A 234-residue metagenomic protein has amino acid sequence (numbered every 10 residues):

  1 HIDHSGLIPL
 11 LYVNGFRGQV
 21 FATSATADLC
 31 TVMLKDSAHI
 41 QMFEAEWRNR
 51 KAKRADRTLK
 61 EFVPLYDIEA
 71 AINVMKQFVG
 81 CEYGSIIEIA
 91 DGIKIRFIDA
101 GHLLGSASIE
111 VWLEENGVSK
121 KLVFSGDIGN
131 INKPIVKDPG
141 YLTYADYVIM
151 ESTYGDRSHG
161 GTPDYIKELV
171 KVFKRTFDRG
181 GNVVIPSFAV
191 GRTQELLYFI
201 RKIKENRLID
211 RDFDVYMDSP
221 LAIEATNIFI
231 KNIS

Functional and structural regions predicted by a protein language model:
H1-S5, L11-E195, R201-L208: His/Asp/Glu-rich metal-coordinating catalytic cores of metallo-dependent phosphodiesterases/hydrolases acting on
L29, G191-R192, V215-K231: Short, conserved secondary-structure transition motifs
R50-T58, D214-I223: Short, surface-exposed, charge-dense and proline/glycine-enriched linear segments
D210-D212: Short edge beta-strand segments in beta-sheet-rich domains
S234: Ligand-binding beta-strand-loop-alpha-helix segment within the catalytic cores of soluble metabolic enzymes
